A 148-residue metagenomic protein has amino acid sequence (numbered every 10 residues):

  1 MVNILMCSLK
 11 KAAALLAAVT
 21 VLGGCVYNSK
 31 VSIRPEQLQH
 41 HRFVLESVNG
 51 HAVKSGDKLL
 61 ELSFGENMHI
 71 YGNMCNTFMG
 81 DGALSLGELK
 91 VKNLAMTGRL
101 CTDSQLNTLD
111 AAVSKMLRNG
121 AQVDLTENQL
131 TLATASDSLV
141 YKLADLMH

Functional and structural regions predicted by a protein language model:
V2-S8, C25-H148: Lipid interaction determinants
K10-L15: Sec-dependent signal peptide recognition, specifically the positively charged N-region followed immediately by
A18-V19: Short, linear, compositionally biased motifs with a strong N-terminal bias
